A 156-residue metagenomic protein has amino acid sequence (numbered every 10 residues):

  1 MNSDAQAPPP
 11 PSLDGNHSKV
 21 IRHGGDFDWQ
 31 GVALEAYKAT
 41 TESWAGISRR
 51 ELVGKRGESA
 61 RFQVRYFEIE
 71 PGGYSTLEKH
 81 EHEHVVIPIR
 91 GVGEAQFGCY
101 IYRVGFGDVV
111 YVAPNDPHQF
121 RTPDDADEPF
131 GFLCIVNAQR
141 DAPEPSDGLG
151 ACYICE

Functional and structural regions predicted by a protein language model:
M1-R61, D147-E156: A short, N-terminal "cap"/entry segment at the start of jelly-roll beta-barrel domains of the cupin/DSBH fold
S48-R50, V64-H80, P114: Conserved short histidine dyad/triad with adjacent acidic residue
V64-Y66, V85, Y111, A126-P145: A short hydrophobic beta-strand segment most commonly corresponding to one strand of the jelly-roll/cupin
Y66-E70, K79-F97, I135-A138: Short, conserved beta-strand element in jelly-roll/cupin
E83, Y102, H118: Glycine-centered loop/turn positions within well-structured domains that cap or flank conserved ligand/cofactor-binding
C99-P114: Short acidic-glycine-tyrosine-enriched beta hairpin
T122-D124: Asparagine-centered strand-capping/turn motif at beta-strand->loop junctions
